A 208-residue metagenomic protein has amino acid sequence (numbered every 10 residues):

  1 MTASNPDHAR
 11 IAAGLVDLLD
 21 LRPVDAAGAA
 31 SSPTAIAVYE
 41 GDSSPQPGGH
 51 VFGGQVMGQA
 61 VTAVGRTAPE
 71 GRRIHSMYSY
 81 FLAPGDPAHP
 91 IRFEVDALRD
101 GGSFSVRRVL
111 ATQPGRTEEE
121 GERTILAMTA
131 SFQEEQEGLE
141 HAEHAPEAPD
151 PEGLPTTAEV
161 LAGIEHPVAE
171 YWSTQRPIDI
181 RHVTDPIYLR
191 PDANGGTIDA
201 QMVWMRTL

Functional and structural regions predicted by a protein language model:
M1-L208: Terminal targeting signals and extreme-terminal segments of soluble enzymes
